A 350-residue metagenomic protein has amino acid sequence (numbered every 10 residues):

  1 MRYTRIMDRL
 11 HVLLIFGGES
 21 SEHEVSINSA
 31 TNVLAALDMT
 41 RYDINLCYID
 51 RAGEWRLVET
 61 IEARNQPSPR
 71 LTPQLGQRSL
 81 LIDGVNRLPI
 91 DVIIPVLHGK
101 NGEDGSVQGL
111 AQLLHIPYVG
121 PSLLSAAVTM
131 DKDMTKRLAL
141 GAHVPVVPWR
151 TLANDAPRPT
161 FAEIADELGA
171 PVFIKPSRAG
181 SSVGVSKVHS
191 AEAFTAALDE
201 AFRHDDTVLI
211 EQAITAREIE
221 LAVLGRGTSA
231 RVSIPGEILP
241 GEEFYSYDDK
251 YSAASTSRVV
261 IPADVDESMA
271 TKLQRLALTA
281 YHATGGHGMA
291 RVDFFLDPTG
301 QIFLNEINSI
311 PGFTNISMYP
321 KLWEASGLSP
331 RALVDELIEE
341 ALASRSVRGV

Functional and structural regions predicted by a protein language model:
R2-L124, V128-M130, M134, G141 (+3 more regions): ATP-binding N-terminal substructure of ATP-dependent carboxylate-amine bond-forming enzymes
M7-H11, E19, M39, H143 (+1 more regions): ATP-dependent carboxylate activation and anion-phosphoryl transfer catalytic cores that bind Mg-ATP to form
S26, V146-T151, V172-A196, E218-E220: Glycine-rich phosphate-binding loop of ATP-grasp-fold ATP-dependent ligases
I44, P117-Y118, V146, V172 (+1 more regions): Hydrophobic beta-strand scaffold residues
L138-V146, E200, I219: Basic phosphate/pyrophosphate-binding loop/patch that engages nucleotide-derived ligands
A139-L140, A165-V183, D206-T215, I219: ATP-grasp fold ATP-binding core
H189-R275, L296-F303: Phosphate-binding site of ATP-dependent enzymes
